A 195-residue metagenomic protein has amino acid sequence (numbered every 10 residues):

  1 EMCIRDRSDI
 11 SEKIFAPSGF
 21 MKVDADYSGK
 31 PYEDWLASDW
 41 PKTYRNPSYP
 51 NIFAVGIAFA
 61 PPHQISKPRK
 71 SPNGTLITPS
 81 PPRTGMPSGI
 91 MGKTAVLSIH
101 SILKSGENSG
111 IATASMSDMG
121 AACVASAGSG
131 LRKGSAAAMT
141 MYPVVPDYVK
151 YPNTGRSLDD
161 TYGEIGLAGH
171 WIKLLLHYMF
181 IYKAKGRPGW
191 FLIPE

Functional and structural regions predicted by a protein language model:
C3, P61, R132-G134: Functionally constrained cores in energy, signaling, and assembly domains
R5-S88: FAD-site-proximal beta/loop scaffold in flavoenzymes
T84-P87, T94-E195: C-terminal, flexible cofactor-proximal segment of oxidoreductases
